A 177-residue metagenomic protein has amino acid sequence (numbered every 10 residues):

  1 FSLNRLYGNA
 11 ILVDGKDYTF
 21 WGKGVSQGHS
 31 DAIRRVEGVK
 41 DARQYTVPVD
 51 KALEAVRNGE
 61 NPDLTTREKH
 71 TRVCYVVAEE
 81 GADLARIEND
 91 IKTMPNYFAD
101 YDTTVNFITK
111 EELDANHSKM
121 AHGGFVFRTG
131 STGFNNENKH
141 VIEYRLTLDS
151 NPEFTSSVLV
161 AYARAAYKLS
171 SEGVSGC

Functional and structural regions predicted by a protein language model:
F1-E37, E60: Glycine-/Pro-rich loop/turn segments that contact NAD(P) or position catalytic residues in Rossmann-like domains
Y7-A10, A161-K168: Short glycine/serine- and small hydrophobic-enriched flexible loop segments
V25-A163: C-terminal substrate-binding/catalytic lobe of Rossmann-fold NAD(P)-dependent oxidoreductases
A165-C177: C-terminal helix-rich "cap/oligomerization" subdomain common to oxidoreductases
